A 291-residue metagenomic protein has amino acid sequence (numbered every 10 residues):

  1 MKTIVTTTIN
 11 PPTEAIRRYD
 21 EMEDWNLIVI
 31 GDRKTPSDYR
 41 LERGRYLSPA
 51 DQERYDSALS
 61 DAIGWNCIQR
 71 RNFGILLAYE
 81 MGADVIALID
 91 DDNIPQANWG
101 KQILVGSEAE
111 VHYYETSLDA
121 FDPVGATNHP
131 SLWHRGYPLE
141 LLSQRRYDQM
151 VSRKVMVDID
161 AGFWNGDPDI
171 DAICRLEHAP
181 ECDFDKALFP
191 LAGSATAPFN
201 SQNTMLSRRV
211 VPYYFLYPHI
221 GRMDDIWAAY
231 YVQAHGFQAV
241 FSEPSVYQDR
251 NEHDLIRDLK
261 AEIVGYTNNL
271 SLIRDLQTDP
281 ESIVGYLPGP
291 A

Functional and structural regions predicted by a protein language model:
M1-I30: N-proximal low-complexity "stem/linker" segments adjacent to membrane-targeting elements
M22-V29, D38-R54, I283-A291: Active-site regions of enzymes building and remodeling cell-envelope glycoconjugates
T35-A83, A97-A109: Active-site-proximal specificity loops/subdomain of glycosyltransferases
S57-A58, Q96-L216: Conserved catalytic core of nucleotide-sugar-dependent glycosyltransferases
I86: Short aromatic/hydrophobic "clamp" motif used to bind/position activated sugar donors
V210-Y214, P218, R222, Q238-K260: Active-site donor/metal-binding and catalytic loop motifs of nucleotide-sugar-dependent glycosylation enzymes
A228-Y231: Short active-site alpha-helical segment characteristic of glycosyltransferases and processive polysaccharide synthases
R257-A291: Long, compositionally biased intrinsically disordered regions
